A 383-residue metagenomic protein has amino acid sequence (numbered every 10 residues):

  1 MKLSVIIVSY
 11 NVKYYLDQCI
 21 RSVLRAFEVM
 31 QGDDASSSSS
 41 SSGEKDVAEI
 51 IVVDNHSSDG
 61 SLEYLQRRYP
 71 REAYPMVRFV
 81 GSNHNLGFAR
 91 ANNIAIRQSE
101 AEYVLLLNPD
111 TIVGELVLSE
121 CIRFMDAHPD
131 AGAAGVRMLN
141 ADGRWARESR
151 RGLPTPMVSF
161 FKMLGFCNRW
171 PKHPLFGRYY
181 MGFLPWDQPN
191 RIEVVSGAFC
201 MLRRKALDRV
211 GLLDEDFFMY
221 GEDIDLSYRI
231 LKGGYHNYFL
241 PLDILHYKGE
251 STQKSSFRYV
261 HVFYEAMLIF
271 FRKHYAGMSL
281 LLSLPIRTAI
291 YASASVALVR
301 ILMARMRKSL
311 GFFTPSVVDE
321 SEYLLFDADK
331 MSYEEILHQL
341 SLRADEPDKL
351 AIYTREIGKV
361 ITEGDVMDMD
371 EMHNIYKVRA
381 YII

Functional and structural regions predicted by a protein language model:
V12-S39: Short, well-formed alpha-helical segments that are part of the catalytic scaffolds of diverse glycosyltransferases
S22, E44, D54-E63, H84: A conserved acidic beta->alpha catalytic loop
F79-S99, E120: Glycine-rich, basic loop-to-helix element that forms the pyrophosphate-binding segment of sugar-nucleotide handling
V104: Short aromatic/hydrophobic "clamp" motif used to bind/position activated sugar donors
I112-S149: Conserved donor NDP-sugar-binding/catalytic core segment of glycosyltransferases
L153-I192: Short, flexible, basic/aromatic active-site loop/helix in glycosyltransferases
P185-Q188, E193-D243: A short, conserved alpha-helix in the catalytic core of glycosyltransferases
Y228-M306: Active-site-adjacent helix/loop segment of glycosyltransferases that harbors family-specific signature motifs
